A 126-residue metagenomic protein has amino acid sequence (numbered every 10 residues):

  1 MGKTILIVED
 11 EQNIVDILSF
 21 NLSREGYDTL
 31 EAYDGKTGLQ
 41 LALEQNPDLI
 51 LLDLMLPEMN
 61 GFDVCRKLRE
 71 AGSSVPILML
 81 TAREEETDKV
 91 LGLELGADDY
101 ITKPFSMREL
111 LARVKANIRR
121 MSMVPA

Functional and structural regions predicted by a protein language model:
M1-M123: N-terminal/domain-start alpha-helical segments
